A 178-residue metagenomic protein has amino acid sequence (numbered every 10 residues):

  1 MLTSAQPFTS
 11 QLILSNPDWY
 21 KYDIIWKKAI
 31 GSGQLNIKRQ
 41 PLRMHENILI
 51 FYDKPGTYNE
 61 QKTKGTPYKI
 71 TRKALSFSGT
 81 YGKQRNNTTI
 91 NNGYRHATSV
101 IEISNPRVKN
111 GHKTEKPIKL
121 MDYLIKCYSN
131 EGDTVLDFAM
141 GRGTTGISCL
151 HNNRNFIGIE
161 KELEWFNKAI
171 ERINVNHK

Functional and structural regions predicted by a protein language model:
M1-I159, E164-N167, N174: Core catalytic lobe of class I
K178: C-terminal segments of enzyme domains that contribute to small-molecule binding surfaces
